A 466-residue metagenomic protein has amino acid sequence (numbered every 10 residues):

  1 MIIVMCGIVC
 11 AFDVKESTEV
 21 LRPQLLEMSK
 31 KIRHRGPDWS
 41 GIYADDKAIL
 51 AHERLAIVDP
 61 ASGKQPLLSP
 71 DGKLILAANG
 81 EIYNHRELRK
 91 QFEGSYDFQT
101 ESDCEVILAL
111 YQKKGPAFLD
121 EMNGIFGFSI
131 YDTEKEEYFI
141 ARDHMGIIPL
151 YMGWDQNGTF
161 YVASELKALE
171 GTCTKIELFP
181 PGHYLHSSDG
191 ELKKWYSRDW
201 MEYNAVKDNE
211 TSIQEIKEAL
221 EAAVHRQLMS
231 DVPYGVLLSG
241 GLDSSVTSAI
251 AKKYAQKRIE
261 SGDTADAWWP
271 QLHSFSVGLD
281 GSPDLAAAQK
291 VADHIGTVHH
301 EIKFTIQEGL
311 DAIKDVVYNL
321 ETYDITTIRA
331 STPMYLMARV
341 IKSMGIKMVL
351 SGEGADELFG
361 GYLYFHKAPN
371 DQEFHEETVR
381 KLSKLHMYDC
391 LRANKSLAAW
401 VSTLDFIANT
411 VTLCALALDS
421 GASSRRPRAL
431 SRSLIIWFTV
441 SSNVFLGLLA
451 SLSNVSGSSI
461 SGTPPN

Functional and structural regions predicted by a protein language model:
M1-I3, F12-V20, G94, T133-F139 (+3 more regions): ATP-dependent adenylate-handling active sites, centered on carboxylate activation for C-N bond formation
I2-E81, A109-K207, T211, K217-H225 (+4 more regions): N-terminal glutamine amidotransferase
G36, Y184, S274, H299-E301 (+1 more regions): Conserved beta-strand scaffold positions in the cores of enzyme catalytic domains, especially in NTP/NDP-utilizing
Y43-I49, P60, K90-F98, E165-P180 (+4 more regions): Generic structural signal for short, solvent-exposed loop/turn connectors between secondary structure elements
A78, R86, S102, I140-R142 (+3 more regions): Glycine-rich, histidine-containing beta strand-loop boundary motifs that form or position
A78-D132, L237, D243-S248, S274-D280 (+1 more regions): Short histidine
Q99, D280, Q289, L385 (+3 more regions): Short linear motifs centered on Gly/Pro in flexible linkers and helix caps
S402, N409-F445, S451-N466: Low-acidity, Ser/Thr- and Arg-rich intrinsically disordered low-complexity segments
